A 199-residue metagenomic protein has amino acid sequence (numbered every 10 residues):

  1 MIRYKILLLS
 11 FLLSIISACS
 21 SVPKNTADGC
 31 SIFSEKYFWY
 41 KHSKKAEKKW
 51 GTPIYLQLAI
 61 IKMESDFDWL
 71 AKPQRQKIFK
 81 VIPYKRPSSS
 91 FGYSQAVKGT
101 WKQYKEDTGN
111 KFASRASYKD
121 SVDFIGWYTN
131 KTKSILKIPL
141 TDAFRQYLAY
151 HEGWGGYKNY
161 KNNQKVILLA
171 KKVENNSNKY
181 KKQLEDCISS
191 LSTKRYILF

Functional and structural regions predicted by a protein language model:
M1-K5: Positively charged n-region of N-terminal signal peptides that target proteins for export
I6-S14: Sec-dependent N-terminal signal peptides
S17-A18: C-terminal motif of bacterial Sec signal peptides marking the signal peptidase cleavage site
S21-S192, L198: Catalytic glycan-binding domains that act on GlcNAc-containing polysaccharides
